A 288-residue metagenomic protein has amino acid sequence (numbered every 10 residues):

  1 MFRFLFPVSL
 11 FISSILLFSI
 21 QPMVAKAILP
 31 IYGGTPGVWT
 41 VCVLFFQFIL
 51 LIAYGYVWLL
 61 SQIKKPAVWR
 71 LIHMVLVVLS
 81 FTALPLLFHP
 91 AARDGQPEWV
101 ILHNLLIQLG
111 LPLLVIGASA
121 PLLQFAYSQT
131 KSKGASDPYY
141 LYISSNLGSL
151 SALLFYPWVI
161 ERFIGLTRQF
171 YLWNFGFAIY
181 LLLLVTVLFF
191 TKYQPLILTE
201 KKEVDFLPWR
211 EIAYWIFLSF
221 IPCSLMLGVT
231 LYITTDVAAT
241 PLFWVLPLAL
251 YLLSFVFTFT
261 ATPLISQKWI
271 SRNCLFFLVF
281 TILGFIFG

Functional and structural regions predicted by a protein language model:
M1-G288: Alpha-helical transmembrane segments of multi-pass membrane proteins
